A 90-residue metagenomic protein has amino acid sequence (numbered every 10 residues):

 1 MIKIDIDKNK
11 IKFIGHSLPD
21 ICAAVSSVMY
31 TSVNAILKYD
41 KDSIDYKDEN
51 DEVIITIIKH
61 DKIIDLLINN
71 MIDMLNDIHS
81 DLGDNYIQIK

Functional and structural regions predicted by a protein language model:
M1-I21, M29-K90: N-terminal intrinsically disordered, cationic/polar leader segments that include organellar targeting peptides
